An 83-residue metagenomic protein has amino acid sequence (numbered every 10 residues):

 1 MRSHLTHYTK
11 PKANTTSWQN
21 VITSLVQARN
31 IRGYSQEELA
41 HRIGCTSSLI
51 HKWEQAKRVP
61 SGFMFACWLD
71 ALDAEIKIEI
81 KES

Functional and structural regions predicted by a protein language model:
M1-N20, D70, E75, S83: N-terminal flexible/basic segments that precede or flank functional cores
T6, G33, S48-I50: Glycine-centered signal
N20-V21, C45: Alpha-helix N-cap/N′ positions at the starts of helices
T23-R42, C67: Short basic helix-loop element that most often maps to the first helix and adjoining turn of HTH DNA-binding modules
G44-V59: Recognition helix of helix-turn-helix/homeodomain-like DNA-binding domains that insert into the DNA major groove
K57-L69: Short, basic-rich loop-to-helix N-cap that marks the start of a DNA-contacting helix
